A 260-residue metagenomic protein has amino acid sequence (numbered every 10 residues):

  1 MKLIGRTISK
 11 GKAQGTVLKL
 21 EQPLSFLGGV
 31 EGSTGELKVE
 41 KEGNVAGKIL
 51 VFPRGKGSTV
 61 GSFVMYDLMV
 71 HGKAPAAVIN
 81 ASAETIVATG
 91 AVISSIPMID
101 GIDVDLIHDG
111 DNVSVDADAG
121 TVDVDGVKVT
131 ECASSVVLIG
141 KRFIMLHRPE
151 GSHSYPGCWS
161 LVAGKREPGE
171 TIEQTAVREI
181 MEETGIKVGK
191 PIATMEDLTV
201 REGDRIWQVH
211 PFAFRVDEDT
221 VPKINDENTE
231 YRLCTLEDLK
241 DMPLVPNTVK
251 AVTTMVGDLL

Functional and structural regions predicted by a protein language model:
L3-S9, A13, K19-T121: Feature captures the catalytic cores and cofactor-binding loops of soluble hydro-lyases/lyases that act on carboxylate
D111, E131-A133, K141, V209-H210 (+1 more regions): Change "...and in nucleic-acid phosphodiester-cleaving endonucleases..." to "...and in nucleic-acid processing enzymes
V127-I144, V162: Conserved N-terminal beta-strand and adjoining loop/helix that marks the start of the Nudix/MutT-like hydrolase domain
K141, D197-V221, R232, L236 (+1 more regions): Active-site-adjacent beta-strand/loop module that shapes the phosphate/pyrophosphate-binding cleft
S152-G157: A conserved beta-turn-beta hairpin within the catalytic core of GNAT-like acetyltransferases that forms part
L161-T194: The catalytic Nudix box helix
L239-K240: A generic structural signal for short hydrophobic patches within well-formed alpha-helices
V249-L260: Charged phosphate-binding loop/patch that engages nucleotide di/tri-phosphates or the phosphate backbone of nucleic
